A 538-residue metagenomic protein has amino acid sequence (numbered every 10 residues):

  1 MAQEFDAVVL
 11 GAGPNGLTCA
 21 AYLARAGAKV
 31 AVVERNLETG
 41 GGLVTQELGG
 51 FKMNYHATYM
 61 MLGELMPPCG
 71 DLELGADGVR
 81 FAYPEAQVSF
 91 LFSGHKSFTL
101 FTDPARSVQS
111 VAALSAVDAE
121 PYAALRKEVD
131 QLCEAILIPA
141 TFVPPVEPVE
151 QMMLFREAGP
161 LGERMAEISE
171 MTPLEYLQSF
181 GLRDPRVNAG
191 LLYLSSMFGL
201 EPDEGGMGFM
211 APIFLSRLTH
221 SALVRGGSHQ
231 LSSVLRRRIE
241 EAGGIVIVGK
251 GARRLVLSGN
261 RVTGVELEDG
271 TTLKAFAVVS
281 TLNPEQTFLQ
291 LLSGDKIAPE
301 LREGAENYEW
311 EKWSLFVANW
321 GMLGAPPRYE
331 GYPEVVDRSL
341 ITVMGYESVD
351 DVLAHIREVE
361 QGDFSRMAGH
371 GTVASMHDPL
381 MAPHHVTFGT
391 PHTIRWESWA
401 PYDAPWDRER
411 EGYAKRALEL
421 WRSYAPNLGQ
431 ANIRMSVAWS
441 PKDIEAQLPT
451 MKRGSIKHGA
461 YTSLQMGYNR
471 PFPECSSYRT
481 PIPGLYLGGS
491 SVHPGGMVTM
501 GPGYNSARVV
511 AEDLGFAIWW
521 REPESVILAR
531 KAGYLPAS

Functional and structural regions predicted by a protein language model:
Q3-I138: N-terminal glycine-rich phosphate/pyrophosphate-binding loop and immediately adjacent elements
G94-E204: Rossmann-like flavin
R183-E201, F364-T372, N427-H493: A glycine-rich dinucleotide-binding beta-alpha-beta segment and adjacent secondary-structure elements that constitute
P212-E266: Helical element adjacent to the flavin cofactor pocket in flavoenzyme catalytic cores
R253-P383: Mid-domain catalytic core of redox enzymes that form a hydrophobic substrate pocket/lid adjacent to a catalytic redox
L257, D513-S538: Active-site-proximal substrate-binding core of FAD-dependent oxidoreductases
L380-A417: Glycine-rich, aromatic-lined ligand/substrate-binding cores of catalytic and carbohydrate-binding domains
S490-A511: A conserved FAD-binding loop/helix module that cradles the flavin
